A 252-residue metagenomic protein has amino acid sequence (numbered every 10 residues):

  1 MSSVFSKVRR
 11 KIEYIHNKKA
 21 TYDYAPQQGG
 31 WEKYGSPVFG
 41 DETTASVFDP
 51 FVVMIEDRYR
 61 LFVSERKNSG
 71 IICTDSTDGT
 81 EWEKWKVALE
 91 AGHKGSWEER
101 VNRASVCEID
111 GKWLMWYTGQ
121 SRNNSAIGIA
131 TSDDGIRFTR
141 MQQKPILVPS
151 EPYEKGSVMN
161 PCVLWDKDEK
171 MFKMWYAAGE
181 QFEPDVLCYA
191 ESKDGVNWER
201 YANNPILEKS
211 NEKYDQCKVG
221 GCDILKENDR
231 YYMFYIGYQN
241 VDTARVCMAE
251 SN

Functional and structural regions predicted by a protein language model:
M1-N252: Carbohydrate-active catalytic/glycan-binding domains of CAZyme proteins, especially the secreted or lumenal ectodomains
